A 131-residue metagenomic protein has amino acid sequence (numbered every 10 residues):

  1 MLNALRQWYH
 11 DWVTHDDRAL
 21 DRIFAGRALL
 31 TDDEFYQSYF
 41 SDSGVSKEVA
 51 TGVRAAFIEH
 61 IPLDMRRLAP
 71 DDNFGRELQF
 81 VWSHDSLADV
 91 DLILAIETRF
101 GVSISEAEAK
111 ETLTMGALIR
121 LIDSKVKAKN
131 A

Functional and structural regions predicted by a protein language model:
L2-Q7, D11-L29, E34-A69, K129-N130: Thiotemplate assembly-line natural product biosynthesis machinery
R67-D85, E106-G116: Glycine-rich loop motifs involved in handling phospho/adenylate chemistry
E77-D91, L121-S124: Periplasmic OmpA-like peptidoglycan-binding domain that tethers envelope proteins to the cell wall
D85-E111: Phosphopantetheinylated carrier protein domains
I119-A131: Short, amphipathic alpha-helical interaction segments positioned at domain boundaries
